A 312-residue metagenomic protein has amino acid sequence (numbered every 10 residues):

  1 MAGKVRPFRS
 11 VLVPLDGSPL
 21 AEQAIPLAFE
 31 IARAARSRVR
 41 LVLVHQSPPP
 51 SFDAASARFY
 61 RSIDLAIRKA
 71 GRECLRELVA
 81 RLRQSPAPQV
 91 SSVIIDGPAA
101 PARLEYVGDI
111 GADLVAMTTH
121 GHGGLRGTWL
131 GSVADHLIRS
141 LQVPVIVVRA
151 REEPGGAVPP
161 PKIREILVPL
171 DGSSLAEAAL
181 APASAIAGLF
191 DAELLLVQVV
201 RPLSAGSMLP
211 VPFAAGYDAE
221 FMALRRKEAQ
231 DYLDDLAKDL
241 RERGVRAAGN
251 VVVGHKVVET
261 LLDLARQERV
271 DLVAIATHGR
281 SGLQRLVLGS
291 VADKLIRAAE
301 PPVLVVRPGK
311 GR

Functional and structural regions predicted by a protein language model:
M1-R6, L20, L65, A80-V115 (+3 more regions): Structural beta-alpha unit
M1-R9, E30-A34, L104-G155, D263-R312: Gly/Ser-rich helix-loop-strand patches that form or flank binding pockets for ribonucleotide-derived cofactors
A2-F59, S85, S91, P161-Y217 (+3 more regions): Small/aliphatic-rich secondary-structure junction motif
V11-V13, I25, L75, V145 (+3 more regions): Fold-core signature of tandem repeat domains
A24-L27, E77, A102, Y232 (+1 more regions): Well-ordered alpha-helical segments embedded in enzymatic catalytic cores
P49, A99-A102, G124, G155 (+3 more regions): Generic structural signal for helix capping and beta-alpha/helix-loop junctions
A57-Y60, D109, A134, K162-E165 (+3 more regions): Short, hinge-like loop/turn segments at secondary-structure boundaries
Y60-E73, G216-D231: A short acidic, glycine-rich active-site loop that binds or catalyzes chemistry on phosphate/adenosine moieties
